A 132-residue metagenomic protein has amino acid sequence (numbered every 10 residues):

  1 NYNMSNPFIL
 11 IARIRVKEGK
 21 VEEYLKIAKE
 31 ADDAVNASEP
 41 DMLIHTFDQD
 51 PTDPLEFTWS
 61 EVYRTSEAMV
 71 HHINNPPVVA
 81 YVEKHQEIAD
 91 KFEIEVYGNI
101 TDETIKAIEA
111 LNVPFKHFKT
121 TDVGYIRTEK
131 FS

Functional and structural regions predicted by a protein language model:
N1-N3: Short, Lys/Arg-enriched N-terminal segments with co-localized hydrophobic residues within the first ~10-30 amino acids
P7-R15: Active-site-flanking beta-strand signature of metal-NTP-handling nucleotidyl enzymes and homologous cyclase-like
V16-L25: Short, surface-exposed ligand-recognition loops at beta-strand->loop->(often short) alpha-helix junctions that present
A28, D32: Short amphipathic alpha-helical/adjacent loop interface patches that line ligand and macromolecule-binding sites
A34-L43, V62-T120: An amphipathic, aromatic/His-enriched active-site/gating alpha helix that lines ligand/cofactor pockets
D48-P54, Q86-A89: A short beta-turn/loop motif at secondary-structure boundaries
E103, K119, I126-S132: Long, compositionally biased terminal regions
